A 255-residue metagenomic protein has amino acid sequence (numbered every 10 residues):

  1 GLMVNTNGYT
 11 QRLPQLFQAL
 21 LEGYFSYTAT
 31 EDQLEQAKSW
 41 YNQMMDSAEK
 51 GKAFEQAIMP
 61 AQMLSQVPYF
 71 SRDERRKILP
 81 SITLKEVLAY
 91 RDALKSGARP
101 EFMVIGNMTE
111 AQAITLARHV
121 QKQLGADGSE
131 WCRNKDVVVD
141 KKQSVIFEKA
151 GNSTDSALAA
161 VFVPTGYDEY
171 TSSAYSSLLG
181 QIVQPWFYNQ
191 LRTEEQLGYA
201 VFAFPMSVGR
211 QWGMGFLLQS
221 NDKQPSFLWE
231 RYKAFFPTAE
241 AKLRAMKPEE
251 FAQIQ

Functional and structural regions predicted by a protein language model:
G1-S26, E35-S81, G97-G106, S156-S176 (+1 more regions): M16 family metallopeptidases and their MPP-like homologs
Y90-S96: Glycine-rich phosphate/diphosphate-binding loops that line cofactor/substrate pockets in enzymes
A111-I114, S226: Extracytoplasmic/secreted cell-surface and envelope-processing proteins
L116-E130: Glycine-centered hinge/linker elements that transmit conformational signals in sensory and ligand-binding systems
K122-A126, V183-F187, A234-T238: C-terminal, active-site-flanking charged/polar segments
G128-T193: His/Glu-based metal-binding/catalytic segments typifying zinc-dependent metallopeptidases
